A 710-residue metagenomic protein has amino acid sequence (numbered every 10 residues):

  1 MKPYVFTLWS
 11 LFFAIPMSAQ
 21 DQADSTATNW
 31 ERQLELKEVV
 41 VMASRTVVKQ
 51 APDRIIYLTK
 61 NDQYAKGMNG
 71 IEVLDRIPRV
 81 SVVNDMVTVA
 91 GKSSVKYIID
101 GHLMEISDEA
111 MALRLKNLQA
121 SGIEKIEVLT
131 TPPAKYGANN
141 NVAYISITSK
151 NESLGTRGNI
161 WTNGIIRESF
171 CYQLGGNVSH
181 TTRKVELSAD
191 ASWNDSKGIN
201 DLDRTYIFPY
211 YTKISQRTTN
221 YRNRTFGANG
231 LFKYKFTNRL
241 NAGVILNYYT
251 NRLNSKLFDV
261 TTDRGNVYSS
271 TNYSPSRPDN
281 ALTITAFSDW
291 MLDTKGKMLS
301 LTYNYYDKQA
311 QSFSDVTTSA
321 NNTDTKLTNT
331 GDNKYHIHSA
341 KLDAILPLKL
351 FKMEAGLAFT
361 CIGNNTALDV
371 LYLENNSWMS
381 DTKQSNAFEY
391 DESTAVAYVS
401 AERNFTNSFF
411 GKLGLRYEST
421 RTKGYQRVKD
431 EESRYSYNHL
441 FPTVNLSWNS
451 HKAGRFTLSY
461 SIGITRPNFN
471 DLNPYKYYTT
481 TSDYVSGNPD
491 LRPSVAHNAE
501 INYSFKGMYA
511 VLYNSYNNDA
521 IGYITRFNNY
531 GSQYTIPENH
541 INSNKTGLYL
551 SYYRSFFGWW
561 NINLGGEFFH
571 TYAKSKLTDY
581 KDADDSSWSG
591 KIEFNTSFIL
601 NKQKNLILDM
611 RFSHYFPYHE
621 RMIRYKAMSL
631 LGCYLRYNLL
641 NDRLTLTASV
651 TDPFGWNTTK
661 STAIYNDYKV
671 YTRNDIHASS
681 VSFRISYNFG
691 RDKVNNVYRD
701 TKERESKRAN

Functional and structural regions predicted by a protein language model:
D21, C171, D195-G227, K233-K235 (+8 more regions): Flexible loop and strand-edge segments within Gram-negative outer membrane beta-barrel domains
D21-N61, V82-N84, A90-S94, T130-P132: Short, acidic, small-residue-rich periplasmic hinge/interaction motif at the N-terminus of Gram-negative outer-membrane
E38, G70-V73, A112-L113, E127-V128 (+2 more regions): N-terminal periplasmic accessory domains that precede and gate Gram-negative outer-membrane beta-barrel machines
V48, I71-I106: Extracytoplasmic beta-strand/coil segments of soluble accessory domains associated with Gram-negative outer-membrane
K60-N61, L154-V178, N674: Short strand-turn segments of transmembrane beta-barrel domains in outer membranes, especially the first one or two
G70, R76, L103-T130, G176: Short acidic/polar hinge/loop motifs at secondary-structure boundaries that mediate gating or recognition
G227-N251, P275-Q426, S447-T457, G507-L512 (+2 more regions): Face-selective signature of the C-terminal outer-membrane beta-barrel domain
A281, F388-Y390, I464-L512, Y516-N518 (+2 more regions): Outer-membrane beta-barrel signature, preferentially recognizing the C-terminal barrel domain of Gram-negative
